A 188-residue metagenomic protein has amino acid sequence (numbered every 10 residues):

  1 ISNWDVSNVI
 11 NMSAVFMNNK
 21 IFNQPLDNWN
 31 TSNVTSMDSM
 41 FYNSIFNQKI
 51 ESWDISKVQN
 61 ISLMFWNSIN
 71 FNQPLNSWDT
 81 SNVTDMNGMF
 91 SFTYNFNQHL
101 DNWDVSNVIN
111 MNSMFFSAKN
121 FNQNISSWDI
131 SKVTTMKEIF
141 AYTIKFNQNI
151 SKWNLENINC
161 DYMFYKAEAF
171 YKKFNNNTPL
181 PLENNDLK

Functional and structural regions predicted by a protein language model:
I1-K188: Negatively charged
